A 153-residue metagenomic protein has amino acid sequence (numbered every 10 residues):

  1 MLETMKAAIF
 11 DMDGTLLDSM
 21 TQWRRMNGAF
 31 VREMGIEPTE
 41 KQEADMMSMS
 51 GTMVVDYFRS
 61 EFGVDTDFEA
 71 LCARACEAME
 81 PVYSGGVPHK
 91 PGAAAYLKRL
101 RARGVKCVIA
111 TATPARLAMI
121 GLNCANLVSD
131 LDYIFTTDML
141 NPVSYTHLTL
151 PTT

Functional and structural regions predicted by a protein language model:
L2-R103, R116: N-terminal helical cap/lid subdomain that shapes the substrate entry/recognition surface in HAD-like hydrolases
T4, L127-D130: Short loop/turn motifs at secondary-structure junctions
I9-D11, V108, F135: Conserved beta-strand segments that form the floor/walls of ligand-binding pockets within enzyme and binding domains
T15, T111-T113, T149: Conserved phosphate-coupling serine/threonine residues in phosphotransfer and NTP-handling enzymes
Q42-M46, D130-V143: A short, structured active-site edge motif that brings together acidic residues
E77, N123-N126: Conserved ABC ATPase "signature" region
Y96-L122, T137: Substrate-recognition element of Asp-dependent hydrolases with the DxDx(T/V) motif
T146-T152: Conserved small/polar residues in nucleotide/adenosyl-binding loops
